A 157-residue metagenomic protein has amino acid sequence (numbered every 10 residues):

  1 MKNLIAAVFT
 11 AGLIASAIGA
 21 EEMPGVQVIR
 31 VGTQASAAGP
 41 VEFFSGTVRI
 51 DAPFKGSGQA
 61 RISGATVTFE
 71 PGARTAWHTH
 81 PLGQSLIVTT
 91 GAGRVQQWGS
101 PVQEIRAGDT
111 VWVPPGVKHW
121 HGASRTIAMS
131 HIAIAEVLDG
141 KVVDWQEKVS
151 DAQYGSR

Functional and structural regions predicted by a protein language model:
M1-L4: Positively charged n-region of N-terminal signal peptides that target proteins for export
A6-S16: Bacterial N-terminal signal peptides
G19-R61, V142-R157: A short, N-terminal "cap"/entry segment at the start of jelly-roll beta-barrel domains of the cupin/DSBH fold
R49-I50, S63-H80: Conserved short histidine dyad/triad with adjacent acidic residue
A52-F54, T68, Q96, E104 (+1 more regions): Generic structural detector for well-ordered beta-strands
R74, T79-A107, V117: A short beta-strand-loop-beta hairpin characteristic of the jelly-roll/cupin
R94, P101-V102, R106-A107, P115-V142: Ligand-binding loop in jelly-roll beta-barrel domains
